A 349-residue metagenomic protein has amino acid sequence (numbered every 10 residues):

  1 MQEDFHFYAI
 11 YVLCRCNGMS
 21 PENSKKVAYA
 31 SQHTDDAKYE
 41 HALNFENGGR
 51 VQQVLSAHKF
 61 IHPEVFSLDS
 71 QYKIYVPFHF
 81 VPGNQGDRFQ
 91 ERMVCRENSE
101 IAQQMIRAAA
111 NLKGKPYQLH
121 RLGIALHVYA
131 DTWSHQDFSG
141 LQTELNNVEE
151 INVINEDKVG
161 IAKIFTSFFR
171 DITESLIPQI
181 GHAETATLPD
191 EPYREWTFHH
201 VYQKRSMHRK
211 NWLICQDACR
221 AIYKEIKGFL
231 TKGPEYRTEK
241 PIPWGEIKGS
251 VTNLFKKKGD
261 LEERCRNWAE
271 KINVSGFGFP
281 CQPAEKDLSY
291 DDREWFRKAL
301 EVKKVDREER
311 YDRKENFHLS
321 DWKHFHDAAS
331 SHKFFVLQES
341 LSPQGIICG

Functional and structural regions predicted by a protein language model:
M1-G349: N-terminal leader/auxiliary helical segments
